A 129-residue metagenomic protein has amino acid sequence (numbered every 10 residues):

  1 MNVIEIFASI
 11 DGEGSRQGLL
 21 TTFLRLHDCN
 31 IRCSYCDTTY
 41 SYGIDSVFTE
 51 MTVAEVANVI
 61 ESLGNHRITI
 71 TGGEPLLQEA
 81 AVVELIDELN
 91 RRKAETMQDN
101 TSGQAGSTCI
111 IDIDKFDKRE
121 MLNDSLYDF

Functional and structural regions predicted by a protein language model:
M1, A8, L20-T21, Y35-F129: Conserved Radical SAM active-site core
V3-I4, L26: Onset of an N-terminal alpha helix
I10-G12: A detector for short, charged/polar N-terminal pre-domain segments
S15: S-adenosyl-L-methionine
G18, D28-N30, G64: Short loop/turn positions at the edges of beta-strands in beta-sheet-rich folds
R25-R32, E74: Cysteine-centered iron-sulfur cluster-binding motifs in ferredoxin-type domains/subunits of redox enzymes
